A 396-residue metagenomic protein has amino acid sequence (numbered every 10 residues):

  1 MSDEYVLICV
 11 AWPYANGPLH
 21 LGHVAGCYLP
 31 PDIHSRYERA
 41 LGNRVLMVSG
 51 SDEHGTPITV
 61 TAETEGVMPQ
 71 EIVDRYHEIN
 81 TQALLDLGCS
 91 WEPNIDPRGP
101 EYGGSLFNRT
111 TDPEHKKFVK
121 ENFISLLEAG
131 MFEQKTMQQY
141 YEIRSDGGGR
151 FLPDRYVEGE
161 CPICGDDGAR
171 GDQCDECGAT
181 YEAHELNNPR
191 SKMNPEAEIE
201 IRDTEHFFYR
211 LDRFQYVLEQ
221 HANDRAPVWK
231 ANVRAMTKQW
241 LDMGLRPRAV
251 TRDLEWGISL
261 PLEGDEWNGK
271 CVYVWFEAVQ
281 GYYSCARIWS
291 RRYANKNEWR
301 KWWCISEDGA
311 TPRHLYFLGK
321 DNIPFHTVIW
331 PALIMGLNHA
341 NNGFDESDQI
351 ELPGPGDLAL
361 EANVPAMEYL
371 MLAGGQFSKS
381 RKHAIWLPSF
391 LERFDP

Functional and structural regions predicted by a protein language model:
M1-H221: N-terminal, positively charged nucleic-acid-binding surface of large information/translation enzymes
S2-S49, E114-K117, C164, Q173 (+1 more regions): Structured secondary-structure scaffolds
